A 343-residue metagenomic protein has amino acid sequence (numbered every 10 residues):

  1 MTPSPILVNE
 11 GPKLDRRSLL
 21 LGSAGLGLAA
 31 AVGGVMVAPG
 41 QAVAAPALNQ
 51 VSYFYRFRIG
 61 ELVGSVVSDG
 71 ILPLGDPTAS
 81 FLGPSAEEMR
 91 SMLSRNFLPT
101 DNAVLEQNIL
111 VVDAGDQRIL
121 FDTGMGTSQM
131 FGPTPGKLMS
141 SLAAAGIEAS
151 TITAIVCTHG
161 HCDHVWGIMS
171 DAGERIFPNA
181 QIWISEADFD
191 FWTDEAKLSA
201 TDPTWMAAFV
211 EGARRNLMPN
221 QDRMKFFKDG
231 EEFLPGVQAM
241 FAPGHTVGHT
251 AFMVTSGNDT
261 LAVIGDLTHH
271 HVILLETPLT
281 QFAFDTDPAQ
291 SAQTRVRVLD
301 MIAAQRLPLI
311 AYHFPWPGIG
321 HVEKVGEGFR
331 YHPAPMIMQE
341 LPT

Functional and structural regions predicted by a protein language model:
M1-L14: N-terminal secretory signal peptides
D15-V32: N-terminal export leaders
A45, G136, A143-I147, T151 (+3 more regions): Metallo-beta-lactamase
Q50-A145, A251-L267: Conserved beta-strand hairpin/beta-sheet module of binuclear metal-dependent hydrolase folds, prominently
D69-G70, T123-G126, G160, A187-D188 (+3 more regions): Active-site metal-binding loops of divalent metal-dependent hydrolases
G132, G257-T343: Cap/insert and terminal regions of metallo-dependent hydrolase folds
I152-V165: Metallo-beta-lactamase
W166-E174: Metal-dependent catalytic neighborhoods of phosphoester/phosphodiester hydrolases
